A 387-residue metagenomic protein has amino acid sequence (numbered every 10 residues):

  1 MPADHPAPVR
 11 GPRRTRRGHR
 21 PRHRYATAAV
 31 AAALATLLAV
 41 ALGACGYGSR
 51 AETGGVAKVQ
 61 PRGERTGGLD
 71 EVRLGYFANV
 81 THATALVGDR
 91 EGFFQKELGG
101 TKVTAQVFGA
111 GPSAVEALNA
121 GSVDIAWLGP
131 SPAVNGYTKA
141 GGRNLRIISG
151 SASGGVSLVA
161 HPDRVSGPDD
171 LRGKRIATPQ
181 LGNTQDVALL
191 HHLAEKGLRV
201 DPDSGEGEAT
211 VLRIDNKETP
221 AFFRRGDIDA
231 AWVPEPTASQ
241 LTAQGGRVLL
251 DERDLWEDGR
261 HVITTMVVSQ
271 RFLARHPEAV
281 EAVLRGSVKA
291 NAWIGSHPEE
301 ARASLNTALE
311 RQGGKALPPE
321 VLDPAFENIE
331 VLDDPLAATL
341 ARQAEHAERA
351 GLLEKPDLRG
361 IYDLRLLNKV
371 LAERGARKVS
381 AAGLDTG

Functional and structural regions predicted by a protein language model:
D4-A33: Bacterial N-terminal signal peptides that target proteins for export
V40-A44: C-terminal motif of bacterial Sec signal peptides marking the signal peptidase cleavage site
G48-R213, D229-E235: Short, glycine-/small- and polar/acidic-enriched structural segments that line small-molecule recognition paths
A83-V87, G92, P112, E116 (+14 more regions): Solvent-exposed, polar/charged alpha-helical surfaces in well-ordered, non-transmembrane soluble domains, broadly
Q95-G100, D254-D258, E327-L336: Short, solvent-exposed loop/beta-turn-alpha elements that line the ligand-binding surface or hinge of extracytoplasmic
G205-E208, L212, K217-E310: Pocket-lining segment of extracytoplasmic ligand-binding domains
A274-E354: Secondary-structure end/capping motifs
A347-G387: Conserved C-terminal helix/tail region of periplasmic/extracytoplasmic solute-binding proteins
